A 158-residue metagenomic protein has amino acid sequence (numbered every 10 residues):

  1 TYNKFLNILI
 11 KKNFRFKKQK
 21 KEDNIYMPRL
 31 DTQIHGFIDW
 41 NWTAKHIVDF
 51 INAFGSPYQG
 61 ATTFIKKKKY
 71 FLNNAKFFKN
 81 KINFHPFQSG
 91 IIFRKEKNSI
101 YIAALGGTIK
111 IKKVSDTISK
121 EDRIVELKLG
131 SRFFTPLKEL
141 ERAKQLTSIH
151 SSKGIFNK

Functional and structural regions predicted by a protein language model:
T1-F78, T147-K158: Active-site-proximal loop/hinge segments within enzyme catalytic domains
H35-G36, G60, F87-G90, G107 (+1 more regions): Glycine-centered flexibility motif
H35-G36, T43, K97, V114 (+1 more regions): Short capping/connector residues at structural and topological boundaries
I38, A61-I65, I100-L105, L127: Short acidic-hydrophobic surface loop/beta-edge motif
F64-N83, T108-K120: A short acidic-to-branched-hydrophobic micro-motif
F78-I109: Low-complexity, glycine/alanine/valine/leucine- and proline-rich hydrophobic stretches
L105-K158: Generic C-terminus detector
